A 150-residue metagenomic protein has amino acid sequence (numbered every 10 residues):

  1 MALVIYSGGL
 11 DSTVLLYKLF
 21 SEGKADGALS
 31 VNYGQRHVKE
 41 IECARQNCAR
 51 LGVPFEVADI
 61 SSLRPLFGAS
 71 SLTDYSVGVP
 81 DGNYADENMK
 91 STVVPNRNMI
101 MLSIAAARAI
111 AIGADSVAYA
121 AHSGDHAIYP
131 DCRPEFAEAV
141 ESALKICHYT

Functional and structural regions predicted by a protein language model:
M1-T150: ATP-dependent adenylation/nucleotidyltransferase module used to activate substrates
